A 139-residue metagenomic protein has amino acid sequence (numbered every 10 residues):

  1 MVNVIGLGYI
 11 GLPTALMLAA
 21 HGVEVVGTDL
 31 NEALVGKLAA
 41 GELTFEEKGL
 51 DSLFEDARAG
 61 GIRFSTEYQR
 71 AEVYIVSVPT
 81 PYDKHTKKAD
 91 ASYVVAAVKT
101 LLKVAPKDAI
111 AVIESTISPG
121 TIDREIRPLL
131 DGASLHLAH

Functional and structural regions predicted by a protein language model:
M1-E42: NAD(P)+-binding Rossmann beta1-loop-alpha1 motif at the extreme N-terminus of oxidoreductases
I5, T14-M17, H21, G61 (+3 more regions): N-terminal glycine-rich phosphate-binding loop for ADP-containing cofactors
A15, R63-T66, T100-L101: Short, flexible, glycine/charge-rich loop motifs used to bind or transfer phosphoryl groups or to couple energy/partner
A19, R58, A105: Conserved ATPase "switch" residues in P-loop NTPase domains
E24, L30-V73, S77-A89, D131-A133: Conserved N-terminal Rossmann-fold NAD(P) cofactor-binding segment
Y82-H139: Rossmann-like NAD(P)(H) cofactor-binding subdomain of soluble oxidoreductases
